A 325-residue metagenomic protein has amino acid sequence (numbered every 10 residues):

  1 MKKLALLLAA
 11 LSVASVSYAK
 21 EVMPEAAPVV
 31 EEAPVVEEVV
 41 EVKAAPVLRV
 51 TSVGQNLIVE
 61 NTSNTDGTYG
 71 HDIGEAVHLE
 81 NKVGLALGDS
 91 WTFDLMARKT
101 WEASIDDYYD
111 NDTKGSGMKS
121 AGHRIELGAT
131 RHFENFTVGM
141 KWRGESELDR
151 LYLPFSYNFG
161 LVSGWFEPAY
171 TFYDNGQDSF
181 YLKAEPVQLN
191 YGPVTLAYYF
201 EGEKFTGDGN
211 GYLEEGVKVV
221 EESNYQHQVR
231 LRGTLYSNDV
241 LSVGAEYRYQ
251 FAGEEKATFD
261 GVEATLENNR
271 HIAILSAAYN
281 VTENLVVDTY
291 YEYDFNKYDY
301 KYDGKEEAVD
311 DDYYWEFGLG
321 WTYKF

Functional and structural regions predicted by a protein language model:
M1-V50, A86-T92, F325: Cleavable N-terminal export/targeting peptides
S52-N61, L95-K99, M140-G144, F166-Y170 (+3 more regions): Transmembrane beta-barrel strands of outer-membrane/channel proteins
N56-L79, W101-G117, V262-E263, Y300-E307: Surface-exposed strand-loop-strand hairpins of Gram-negative outer-membrane beta-barrel proteins
T62-D66, E102-Y108, V138, E147-L151 (+4 more regions): Outer-membrane beta-barrel proteins
H71-L79, K119-I125, E147-L151, D174-L182 (+3 more regions): Residues that define the transmembrane beta-barrel architecture of outer-membrane proteins
E80-A86, E126-T130, P154-S156, K183-Q188 (+3 more regions): Outer-membrane beta-barrel architecture
D89-L95, H132-G139, G160-F166, Q188-Y198 (+4 more regions): Repeated loop/turn-to-beta-strand initiation elements of outer-membrane beta-barrel proteins
Y279, Y291-Y293, V309-F325: Outer-membrane beta-barrel "beta-signal"
